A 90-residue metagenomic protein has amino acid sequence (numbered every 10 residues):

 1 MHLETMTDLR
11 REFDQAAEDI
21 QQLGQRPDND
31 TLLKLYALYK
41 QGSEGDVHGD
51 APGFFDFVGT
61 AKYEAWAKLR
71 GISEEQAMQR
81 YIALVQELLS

Functional and structural regions predicted by a protein language model:
H2-S90: A charge-rich, low-complexity, intrinsically flexible signal that marks solvent-exposed coils, linkers, repeats
